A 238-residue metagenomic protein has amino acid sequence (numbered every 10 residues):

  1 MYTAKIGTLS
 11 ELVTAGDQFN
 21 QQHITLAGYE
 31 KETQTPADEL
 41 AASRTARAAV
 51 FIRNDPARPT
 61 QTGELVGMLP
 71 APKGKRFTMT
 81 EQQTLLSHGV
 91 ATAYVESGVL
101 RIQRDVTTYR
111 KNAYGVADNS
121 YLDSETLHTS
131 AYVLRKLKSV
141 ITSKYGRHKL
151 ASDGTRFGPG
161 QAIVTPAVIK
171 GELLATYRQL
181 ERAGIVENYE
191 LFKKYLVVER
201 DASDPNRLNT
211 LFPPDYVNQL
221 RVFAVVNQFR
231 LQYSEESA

Functional and structural regions predicted by a protein language model:
M1-M68: A glycine-rich, acidic short-motif signal
A57, Q61-A238: Structured, hydrophobic secondary-structure cores that serve as assembly/anchoring elements
